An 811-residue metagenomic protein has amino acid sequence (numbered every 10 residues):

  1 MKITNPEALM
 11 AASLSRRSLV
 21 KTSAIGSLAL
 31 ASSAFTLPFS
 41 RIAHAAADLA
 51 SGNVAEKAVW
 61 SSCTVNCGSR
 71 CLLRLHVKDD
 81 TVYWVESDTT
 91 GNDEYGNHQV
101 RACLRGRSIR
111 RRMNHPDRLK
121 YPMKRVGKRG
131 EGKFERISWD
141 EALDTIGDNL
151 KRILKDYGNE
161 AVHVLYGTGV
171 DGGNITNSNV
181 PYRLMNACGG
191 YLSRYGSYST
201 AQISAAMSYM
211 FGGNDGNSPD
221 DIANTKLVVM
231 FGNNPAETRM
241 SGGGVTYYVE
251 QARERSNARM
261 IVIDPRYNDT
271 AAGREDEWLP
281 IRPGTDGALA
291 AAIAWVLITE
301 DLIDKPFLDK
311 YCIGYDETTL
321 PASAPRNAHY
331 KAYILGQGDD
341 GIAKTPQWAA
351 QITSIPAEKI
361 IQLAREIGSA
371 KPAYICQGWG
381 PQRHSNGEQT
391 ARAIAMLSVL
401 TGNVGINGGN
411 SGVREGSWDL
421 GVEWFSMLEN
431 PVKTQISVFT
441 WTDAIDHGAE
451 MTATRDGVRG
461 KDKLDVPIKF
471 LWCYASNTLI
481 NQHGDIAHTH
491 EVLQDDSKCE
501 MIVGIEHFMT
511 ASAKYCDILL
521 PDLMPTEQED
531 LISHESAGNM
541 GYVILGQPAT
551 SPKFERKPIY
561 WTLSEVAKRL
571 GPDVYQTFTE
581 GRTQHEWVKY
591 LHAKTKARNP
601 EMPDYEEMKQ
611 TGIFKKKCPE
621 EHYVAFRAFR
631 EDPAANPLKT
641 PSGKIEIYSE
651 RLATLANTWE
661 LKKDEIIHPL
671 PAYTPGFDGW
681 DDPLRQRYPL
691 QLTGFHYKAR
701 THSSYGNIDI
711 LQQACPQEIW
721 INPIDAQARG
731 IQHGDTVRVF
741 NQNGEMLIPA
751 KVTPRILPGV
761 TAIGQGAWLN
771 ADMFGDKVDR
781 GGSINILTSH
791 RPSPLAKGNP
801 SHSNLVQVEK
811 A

Functional and structural regions predicted by a protein language model:
K2-E7, S178-I263, T270, A288 (+3 more regions): Extended redox/cofactor-interaction regions of prokaryotic respiratory oxidoreductases
K2-L302, K461, K469, Y474 (+3 more regions): N-terminal export/assembly segments and adjacent metallocofactor-ligating motifs of anaerobic energy-metabolism
R266-A370: Long, well-ordered, tryptophan-enriched scaffold segments
K310-I313, I367, N410-G421, T579-K594 (+1 more regions): A glycine-rich phosphate-binding loop feature that marks nucleotide/adenosyl-phosphate handling sites
R326-I445: Active-site phosphate/pyrophosphate-binding segments
E500-M501, P548-A567: Phosphate/diphosphate-binding loops
T526-P552, A567-R569: Glycine/threonine-rich phosphate-binding loop and adjacent beta-strand/alpha-helix elements that clamp
I559-T611, S703-Y705, D709-W720, I724-A811: Long, contiguous, secondary-structure-rich segments that constitute the structural scaffold of globular domains
